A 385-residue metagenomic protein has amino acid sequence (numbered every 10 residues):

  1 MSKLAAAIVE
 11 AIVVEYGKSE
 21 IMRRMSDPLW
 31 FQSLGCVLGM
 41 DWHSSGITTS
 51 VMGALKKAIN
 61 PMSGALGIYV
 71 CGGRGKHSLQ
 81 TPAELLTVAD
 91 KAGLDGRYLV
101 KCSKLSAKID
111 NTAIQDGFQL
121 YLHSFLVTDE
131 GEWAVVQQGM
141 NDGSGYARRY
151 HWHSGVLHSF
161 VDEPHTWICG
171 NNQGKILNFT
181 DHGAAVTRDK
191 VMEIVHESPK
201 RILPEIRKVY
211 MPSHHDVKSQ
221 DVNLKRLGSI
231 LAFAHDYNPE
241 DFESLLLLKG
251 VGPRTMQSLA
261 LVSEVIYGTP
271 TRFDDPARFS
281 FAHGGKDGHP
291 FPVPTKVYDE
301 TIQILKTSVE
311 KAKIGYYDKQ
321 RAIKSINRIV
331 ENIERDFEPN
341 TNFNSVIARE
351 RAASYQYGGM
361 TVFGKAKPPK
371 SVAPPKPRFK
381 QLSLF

Functional and structural regions predicted by a protein language model:
M1-H214, A322, E331-N332, D336 (+1 more regions): Structure-specific DNA junction-binding interface
V9-V14, N238-P239, R278-G285: Short acidic (Asp/Glu) and glycine-rich catalytic loops that position anionic groups and cofactors
D27, F118, N223-L227, N238 (+1 more regions): Active-site-proximal structural scaffolding
S219-R226, D241-S263: Helix-hairpin-helix
D221, A234-H235: Glycine-rich phosphate/ribose-binding loops and adjacent secondary-structure elements that form binding surfaces
K225-G228, E264, T271-R272, K296-K311 (+2 more regions): Extended, composition-driven regions rather than compact fold-specific motifs
P253, Q257-K313: Phosphate-backbone recognition surface of nucleic-acid-processing proteins
Y316-I323: Terminal alpha-helical anchor/extension segments at protein ends
